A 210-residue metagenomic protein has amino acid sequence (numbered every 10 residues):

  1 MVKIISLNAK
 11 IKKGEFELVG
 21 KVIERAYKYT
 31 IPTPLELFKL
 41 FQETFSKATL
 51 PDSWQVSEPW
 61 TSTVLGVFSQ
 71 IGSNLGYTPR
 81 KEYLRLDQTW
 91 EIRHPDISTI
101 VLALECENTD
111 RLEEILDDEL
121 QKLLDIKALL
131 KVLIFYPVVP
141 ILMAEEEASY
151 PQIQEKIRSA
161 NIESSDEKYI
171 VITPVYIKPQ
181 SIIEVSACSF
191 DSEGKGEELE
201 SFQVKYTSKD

Functional and structural regions predicted by a protein language model:
V2-L84: Acidic-basic catalytic patches of nuclease active cores, encompassing PD-(D/E)XK and other metal-cofactor nuclease
Y27, K127-V132, T207-D210: Ampiphathic alpha-helical segments that act as solvent-exposed interaction surfaces
E82-R93: Short acidic loop-to-beta-strand element that houses the catalytic metal-binding Asp/Glu of nuclease active sites
Q88-W90, I100-N108: Conserved catalytic cores of phosphodiester-cleaving nucleases, focusing on short active-site segments
W90-I92, F135, S189: Residue-level signal for short segments within beta-strands and strand-turn junctions of well-structured beta-sheet
D96-I100, G196: Residue-level signal for glycine
T109-N161: Catalytic cores of nucleic-acid endonucleases
V139-K209: Domain-level recognition of nuclease-like catalytic cores that cleave nucleotide substrates
